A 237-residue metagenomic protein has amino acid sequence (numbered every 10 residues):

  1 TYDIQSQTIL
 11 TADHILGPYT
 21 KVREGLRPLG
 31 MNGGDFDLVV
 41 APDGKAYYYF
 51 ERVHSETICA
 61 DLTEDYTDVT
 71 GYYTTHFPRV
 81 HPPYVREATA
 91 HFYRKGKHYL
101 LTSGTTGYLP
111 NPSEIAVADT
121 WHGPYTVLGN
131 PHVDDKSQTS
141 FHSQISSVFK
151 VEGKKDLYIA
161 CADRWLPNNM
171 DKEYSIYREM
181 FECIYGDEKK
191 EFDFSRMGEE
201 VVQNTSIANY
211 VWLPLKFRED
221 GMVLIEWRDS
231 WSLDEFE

Functional and structural regions predicted by a protein language model:
T1-E237: Carbohydrate-active catalytic/glycan-binding domains of CAZyme proteins, especially the secreted or lumenal ectodomains
